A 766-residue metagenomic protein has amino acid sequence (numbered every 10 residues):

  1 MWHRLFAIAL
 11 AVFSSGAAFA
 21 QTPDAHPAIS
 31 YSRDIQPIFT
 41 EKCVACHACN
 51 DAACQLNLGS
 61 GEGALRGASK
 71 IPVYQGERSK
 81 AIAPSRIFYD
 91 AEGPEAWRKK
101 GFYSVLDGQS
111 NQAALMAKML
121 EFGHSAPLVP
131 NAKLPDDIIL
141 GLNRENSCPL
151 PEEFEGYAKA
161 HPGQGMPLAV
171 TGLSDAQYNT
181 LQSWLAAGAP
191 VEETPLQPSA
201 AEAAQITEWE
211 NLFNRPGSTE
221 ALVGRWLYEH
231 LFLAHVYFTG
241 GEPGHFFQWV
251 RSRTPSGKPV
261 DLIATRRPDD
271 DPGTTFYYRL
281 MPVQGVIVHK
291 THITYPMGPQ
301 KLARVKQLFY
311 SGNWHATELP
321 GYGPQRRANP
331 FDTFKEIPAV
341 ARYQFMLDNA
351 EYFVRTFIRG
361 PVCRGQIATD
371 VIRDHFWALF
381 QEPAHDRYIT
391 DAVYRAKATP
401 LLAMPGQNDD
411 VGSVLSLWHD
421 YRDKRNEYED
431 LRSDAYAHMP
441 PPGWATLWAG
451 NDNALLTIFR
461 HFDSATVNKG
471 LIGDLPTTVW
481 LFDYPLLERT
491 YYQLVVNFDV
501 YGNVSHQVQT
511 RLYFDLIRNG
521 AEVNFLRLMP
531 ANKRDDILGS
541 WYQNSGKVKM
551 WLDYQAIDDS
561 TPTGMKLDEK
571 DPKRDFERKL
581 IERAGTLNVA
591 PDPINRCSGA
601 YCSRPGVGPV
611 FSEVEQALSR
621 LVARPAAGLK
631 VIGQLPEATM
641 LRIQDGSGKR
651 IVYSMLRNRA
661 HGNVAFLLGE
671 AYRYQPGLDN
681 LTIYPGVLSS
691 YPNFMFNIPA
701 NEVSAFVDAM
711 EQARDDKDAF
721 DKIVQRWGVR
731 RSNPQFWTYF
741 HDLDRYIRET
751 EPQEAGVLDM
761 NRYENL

Functional and structural regions predicted by a protein language model:
M1-R4: Positively charged n-region of N-terminal signal peptides that target proteins for export
F6-G16: Bacterial N-terminal signal peptides
F19-L766: Aromatic- and Gly/Pro-enriched helix-to-coil junctions and flexible linker segments
